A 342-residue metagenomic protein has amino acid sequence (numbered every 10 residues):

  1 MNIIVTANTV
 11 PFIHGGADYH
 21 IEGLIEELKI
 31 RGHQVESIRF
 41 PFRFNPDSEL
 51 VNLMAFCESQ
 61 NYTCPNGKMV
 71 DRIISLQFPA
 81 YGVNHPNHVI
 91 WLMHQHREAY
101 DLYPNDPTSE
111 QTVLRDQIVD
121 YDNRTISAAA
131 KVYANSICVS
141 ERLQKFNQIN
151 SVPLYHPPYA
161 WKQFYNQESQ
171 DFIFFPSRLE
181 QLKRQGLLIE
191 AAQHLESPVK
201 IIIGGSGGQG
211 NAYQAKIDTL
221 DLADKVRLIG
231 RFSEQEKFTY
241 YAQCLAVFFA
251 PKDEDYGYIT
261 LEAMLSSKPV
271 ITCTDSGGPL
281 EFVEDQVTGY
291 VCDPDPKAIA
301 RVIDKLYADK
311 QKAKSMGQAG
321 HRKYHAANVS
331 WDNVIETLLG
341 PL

Functional and structural regions predicted by a protein language model:
T108-V132, S140-E141: Membrane-proximal helix-turn-helix segments that form the acceptor-binding/catalytic region of lipid-linked
P158, F164-E196, I202: Conserved donor-binding/catalytic core segment of Leloir-type glycosyltransferases
K200-Q214, G230: Glycosyltransferase donor-sugar binding loop
Q214-F232: Nucleotide-activated donor-binding/catalytic signature segment of Leloir-type glycosyltransferases, i.e., the conserved
K252: Aromatic "clamp/platform" in nucleotide-sugar-dependent glycosyltransferases that forms part of the donor/acceptor
P269-C273: Short hydrophobic beta-strand element within catalytic cores of glycosyltransferases and related nucleotide-activated
D285-Q286, Y290-K297, K305-K310: Conserved acidic donor-binding segment of nucleotide-sugar-dependent glycosyltransferases
A298, K305, K312-A327, N333: A short, well-ordered alpha-helix in the C-terminal region of glycosyltransferases
